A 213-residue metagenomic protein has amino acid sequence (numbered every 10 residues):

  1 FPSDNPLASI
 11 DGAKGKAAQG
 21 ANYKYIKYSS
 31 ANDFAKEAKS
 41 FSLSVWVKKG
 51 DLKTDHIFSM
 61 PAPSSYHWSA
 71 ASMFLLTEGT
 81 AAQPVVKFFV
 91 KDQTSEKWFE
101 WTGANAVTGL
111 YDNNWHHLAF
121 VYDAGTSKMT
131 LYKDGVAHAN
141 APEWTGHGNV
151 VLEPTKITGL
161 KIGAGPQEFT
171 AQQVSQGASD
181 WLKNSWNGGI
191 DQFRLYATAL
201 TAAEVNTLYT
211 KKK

Functional and structural regions predicted by a protein language model:
F1-Y23, K156, N206-K213: Extracytoplasmic low-complexity segments
Q19-V90, L195-N206: Extracellular glycan-recognition modules
S30-L43, A106-H116, V151-E153, K183-G189: Extracellular/lumenal carbohydrate-interaction signature centered on repeated Trp-anchored short motifs
V45, N113-Y122, L131: Short tryptophan-centered beta-strand motifs in secreted/extracellular beta-sheet-rich domains of glycan-recognition
K49-K53, D92-S95, A124-T126, V136 (+2 more regions): Acidic glycine-/aspartate-rich tracts in secreted/extracellular proteins
F89-H117, D180: Short, aromatic/His-centered strand-loop micro-motif at the edge of beta-sheets
P142-G188: Flexible glycan-contacting loops in extracellular carbohydrate-active proteins
A178, G189-K213: Extended recognition patches within non-cytosolic domains
